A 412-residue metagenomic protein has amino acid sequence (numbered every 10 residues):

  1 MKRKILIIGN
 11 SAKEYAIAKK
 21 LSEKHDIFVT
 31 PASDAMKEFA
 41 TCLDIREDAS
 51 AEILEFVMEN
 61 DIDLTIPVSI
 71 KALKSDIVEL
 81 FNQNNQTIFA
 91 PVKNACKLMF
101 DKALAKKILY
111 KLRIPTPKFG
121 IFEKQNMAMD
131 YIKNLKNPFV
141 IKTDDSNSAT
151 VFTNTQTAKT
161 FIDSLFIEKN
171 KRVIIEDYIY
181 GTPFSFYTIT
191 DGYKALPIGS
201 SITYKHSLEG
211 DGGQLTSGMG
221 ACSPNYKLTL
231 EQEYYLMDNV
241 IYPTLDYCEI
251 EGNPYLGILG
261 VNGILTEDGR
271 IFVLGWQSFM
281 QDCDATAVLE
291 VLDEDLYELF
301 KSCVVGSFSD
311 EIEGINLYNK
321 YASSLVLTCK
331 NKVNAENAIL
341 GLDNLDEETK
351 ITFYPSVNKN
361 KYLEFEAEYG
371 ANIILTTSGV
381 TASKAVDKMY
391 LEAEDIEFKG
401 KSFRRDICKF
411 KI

Functional and structural regions predicted by a protein language model:
M1-K93: ATP-binding N-terminal substructure of ATP-dependent carboxylate-amine bond-forming enzymes
F89-T150, Q156: A conserved helix-loop-beta module that forms one wall/lid of the active-site cleft in ATP-utilizing catalytic domains
D144, L317-N319, F365-G370: Short, flexible turn/loop "capping" segments at secondary-structure junctions
A149-T286: Internal nucleotide-binding/catalytic subdomain
T153-T155, T188-T190, L327-C329, L375-G379: Short beta-strand-to-loop capping motifs
M237-G260, Q277-T349, N358: Active-site "cap" helix and flanking loop/linker of ATP-utilizing ligase/carboxylase catalytic domains
N358-Y362, E366-I412: Generic C-terminus detector
